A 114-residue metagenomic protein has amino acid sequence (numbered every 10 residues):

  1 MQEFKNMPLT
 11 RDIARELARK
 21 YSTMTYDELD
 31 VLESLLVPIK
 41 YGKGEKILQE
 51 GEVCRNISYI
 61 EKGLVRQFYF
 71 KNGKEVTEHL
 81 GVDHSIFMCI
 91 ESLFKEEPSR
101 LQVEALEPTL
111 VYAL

Functional and structural regions predicted by a protein language model:
M1-L114: Cytosolic regulatory regions built on CNB/CRP/Popeye-like sensor folds
